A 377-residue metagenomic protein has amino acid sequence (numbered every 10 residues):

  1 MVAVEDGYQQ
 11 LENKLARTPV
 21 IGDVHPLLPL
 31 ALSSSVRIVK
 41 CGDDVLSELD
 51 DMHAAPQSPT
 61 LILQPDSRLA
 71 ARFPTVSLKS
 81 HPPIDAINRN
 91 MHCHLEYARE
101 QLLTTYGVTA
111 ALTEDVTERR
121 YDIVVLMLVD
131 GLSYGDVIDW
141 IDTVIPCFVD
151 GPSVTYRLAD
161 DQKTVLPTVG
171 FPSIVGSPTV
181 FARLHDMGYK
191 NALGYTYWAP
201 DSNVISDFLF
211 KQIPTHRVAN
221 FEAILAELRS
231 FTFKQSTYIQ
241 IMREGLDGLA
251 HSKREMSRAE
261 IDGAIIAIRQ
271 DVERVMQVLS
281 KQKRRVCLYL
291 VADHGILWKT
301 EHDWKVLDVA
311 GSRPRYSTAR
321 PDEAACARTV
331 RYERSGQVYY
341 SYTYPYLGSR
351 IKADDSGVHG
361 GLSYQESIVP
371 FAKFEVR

Functional and structural regions predicted by a protein language model:
M1-R377: Feature captures the catalytic ectodomains and active-site-proximal regions of enzymes that hydrolyze or transfer
